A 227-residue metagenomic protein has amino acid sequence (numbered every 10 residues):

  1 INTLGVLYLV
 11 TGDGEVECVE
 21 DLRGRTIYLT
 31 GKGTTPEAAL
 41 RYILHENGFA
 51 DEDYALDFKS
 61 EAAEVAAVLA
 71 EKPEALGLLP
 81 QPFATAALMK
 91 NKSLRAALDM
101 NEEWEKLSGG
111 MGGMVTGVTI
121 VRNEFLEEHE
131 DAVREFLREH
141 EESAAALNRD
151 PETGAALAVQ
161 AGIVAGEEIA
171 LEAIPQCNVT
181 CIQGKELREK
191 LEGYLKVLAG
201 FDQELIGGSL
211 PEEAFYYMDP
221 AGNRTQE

Functional and structural regions predicted by a protein language model:
I1, G14, Y28-P36, D57 (+5 more regions): Extracytoplasmic/periplasmic, Sec-exported soluble proteins
I1-F49, A55-F58, Q81, A97: Short, glycine-/small- and polar/acidic-enriched structural segments that line small-molecule recognition paths
E37-F58, A67, P73, A86-S93 (+1 more regions): Ligand-binding cleft/hinge of the Venus flytrap
D51-A55, G162-I174, I206-E212: Short, surface-exposed acidic
E64-L157: Pocket-lining segment of extracytoplasmic ligand-binding domains
L126-F201: Secondary-structure end/capping motifs
E192-E227: Conserved C-terminal helix/tail region of periplasmic/extracytoplasmic solute-binding proteins
